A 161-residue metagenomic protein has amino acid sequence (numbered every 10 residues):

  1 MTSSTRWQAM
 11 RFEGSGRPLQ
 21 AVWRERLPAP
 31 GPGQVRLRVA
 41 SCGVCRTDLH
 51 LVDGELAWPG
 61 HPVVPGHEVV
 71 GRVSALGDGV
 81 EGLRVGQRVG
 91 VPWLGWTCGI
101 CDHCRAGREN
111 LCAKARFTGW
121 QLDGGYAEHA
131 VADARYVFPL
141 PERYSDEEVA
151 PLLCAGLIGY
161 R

Functional and structural regions predicted by a protein language model:
S3-M10: Short structural boundary motif marking the start of a folded domain
E13-R17, C42-V44: Short polar catalytic/cofactor-binding loops
R17-R26: Short glycine/threonine/proline-enriched tight-turn/helix- or strand-capping micro-motif at secondary-structure
P28-C42, E55-D102, Y136, P141-R143: Glycine-rich beta-strand-centered segment in the early N-terminal region that forms part of a ligand/cofactor-binding
T47-L51: Cytochrome P450 core scaffold surrounding the K-helix E-X-X-R motif and the conserved "meander" helix-loop region
T97-R161: NAD(P)H dinucleotide-binding glycine-rich loop of Rossmann-like/cofactor-binding domains, especially the beta1-alpha1
